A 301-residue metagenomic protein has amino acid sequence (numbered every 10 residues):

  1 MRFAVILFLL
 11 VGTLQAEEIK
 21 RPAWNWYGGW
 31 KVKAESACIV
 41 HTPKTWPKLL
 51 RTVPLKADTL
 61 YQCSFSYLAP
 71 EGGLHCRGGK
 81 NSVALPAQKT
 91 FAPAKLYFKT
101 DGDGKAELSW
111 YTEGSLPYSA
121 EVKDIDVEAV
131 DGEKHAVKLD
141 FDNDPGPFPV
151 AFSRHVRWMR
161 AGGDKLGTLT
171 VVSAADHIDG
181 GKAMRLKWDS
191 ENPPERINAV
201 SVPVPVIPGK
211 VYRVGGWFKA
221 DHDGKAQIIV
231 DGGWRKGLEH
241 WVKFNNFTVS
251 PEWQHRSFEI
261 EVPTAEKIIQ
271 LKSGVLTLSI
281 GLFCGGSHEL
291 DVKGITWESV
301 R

Functional and structural regions predicted by a protein language model:
F3-G12: Sec-dependent N-terminal signal peptides
E17-R301: Extracellular and organelle-lumenal recognition/adhesion modules and their flexible linkers in secreted
